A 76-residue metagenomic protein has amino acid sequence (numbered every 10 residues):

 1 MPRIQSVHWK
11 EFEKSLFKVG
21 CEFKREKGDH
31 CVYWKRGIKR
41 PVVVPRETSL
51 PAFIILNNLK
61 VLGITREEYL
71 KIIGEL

Functional and structural regions predicted by a protein language model:
M1-K27, W34-L76: Basic nucleic-acid-binding interfaces
